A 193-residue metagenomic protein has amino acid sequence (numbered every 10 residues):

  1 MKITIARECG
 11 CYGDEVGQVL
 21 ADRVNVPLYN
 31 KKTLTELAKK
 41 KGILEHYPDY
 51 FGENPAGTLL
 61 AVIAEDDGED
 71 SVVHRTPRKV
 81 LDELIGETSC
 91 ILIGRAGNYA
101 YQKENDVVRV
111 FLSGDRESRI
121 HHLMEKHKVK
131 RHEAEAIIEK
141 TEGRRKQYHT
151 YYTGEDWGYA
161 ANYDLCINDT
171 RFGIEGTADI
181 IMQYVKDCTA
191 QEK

Functional and structural regions predicted by a protein language model:
T4-Q18: Glycine-rich phosphate-binding P-loop
P27-K39: Short beta-strand-centered segment that lines the nucleotide-binding/catalytic pocket of NTP-utilizing
A38-S89, V129: ATP-dependent small-molecule kinase phosphotransfer cores that center on conserved nucleotide phosphate-binding segments
A56-T58, K130-E175: Small-molecule kinase domains that catalyze NTP-dependent phosphoryl transfer to phosphate-bearing small molecules
R78, I174-M182: Short, amphipathic alpha-helical "lid/cap" segments that border enzyme active or binding sites
G94-N98: Short, polar loop motifs at secondary-structure junctions
Y99-N105, A160: Short loop/helix-cap segments at secondary-structure boundaries that form the rim of catalytic
K103-K126, R131-T141: Conserved phosphate-donor/acceptor-positioning beta-strand/loop module used by diverse small-molecule
